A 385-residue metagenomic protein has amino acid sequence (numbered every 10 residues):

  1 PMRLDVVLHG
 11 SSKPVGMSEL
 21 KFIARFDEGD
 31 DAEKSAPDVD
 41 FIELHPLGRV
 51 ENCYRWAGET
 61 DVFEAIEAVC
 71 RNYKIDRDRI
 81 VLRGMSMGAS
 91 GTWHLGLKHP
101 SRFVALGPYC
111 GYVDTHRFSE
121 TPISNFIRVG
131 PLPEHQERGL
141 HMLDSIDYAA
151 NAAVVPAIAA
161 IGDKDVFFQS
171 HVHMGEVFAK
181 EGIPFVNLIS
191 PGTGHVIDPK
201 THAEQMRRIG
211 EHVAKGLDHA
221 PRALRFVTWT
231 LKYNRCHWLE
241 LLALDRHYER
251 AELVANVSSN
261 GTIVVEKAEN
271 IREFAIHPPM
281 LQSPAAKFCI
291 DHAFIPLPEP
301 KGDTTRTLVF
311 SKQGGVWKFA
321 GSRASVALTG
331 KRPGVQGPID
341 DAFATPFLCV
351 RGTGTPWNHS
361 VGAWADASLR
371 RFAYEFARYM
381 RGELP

Functional and structural regions predicted by a protein language model:
P1, V172-E176, K180-L384: Alpha/beta-hydrolase-fold serine-hydrolase catalytic core, especially in secreted/extracellular enzymes
M2-Y73, F347-L348: Active-site machinery of serine-nucleophile hydrolases
L8-G10, C110, I161-G162, E266: The conserved beta1-alpha1 loop
G10, G16-E28, S101-A149, V154-V155: Mobile cap/lid helix-loop segments that gate and shape the active-site cleft of serine hydrolases
Y54-M87, L97-F103, N151: Gly/Ser-rich "nucleophile elbow"/oxyanion-hole loop immediately N-terminal to the catalytic nucleophile in hydrolases
L82-G84, Y109, A160: Short beta-strand immediately N-terminal to the catalytic nucleophile in serine-hydrolase-like folds
G91-L95: Hydrolases whose catalytic domains are alpha/beta-hydrolase-1, hotdog thioesterase, or metallo-beta-lactamase-like
T121-I197, A203-G210: The feature captures the conserved acid-bearing segment of alpha/beta-hydrolase catalytic domains
